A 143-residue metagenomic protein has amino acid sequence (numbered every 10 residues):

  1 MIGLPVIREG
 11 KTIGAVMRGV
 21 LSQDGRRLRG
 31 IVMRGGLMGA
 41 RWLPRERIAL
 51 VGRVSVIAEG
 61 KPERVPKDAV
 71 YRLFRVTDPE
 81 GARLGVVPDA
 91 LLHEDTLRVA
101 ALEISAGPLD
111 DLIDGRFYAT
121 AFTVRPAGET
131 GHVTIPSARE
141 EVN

Functional and structural regions predicted by a protein language model:
M1-N143: Peripheral interaction segments used for macromolecular assembly
